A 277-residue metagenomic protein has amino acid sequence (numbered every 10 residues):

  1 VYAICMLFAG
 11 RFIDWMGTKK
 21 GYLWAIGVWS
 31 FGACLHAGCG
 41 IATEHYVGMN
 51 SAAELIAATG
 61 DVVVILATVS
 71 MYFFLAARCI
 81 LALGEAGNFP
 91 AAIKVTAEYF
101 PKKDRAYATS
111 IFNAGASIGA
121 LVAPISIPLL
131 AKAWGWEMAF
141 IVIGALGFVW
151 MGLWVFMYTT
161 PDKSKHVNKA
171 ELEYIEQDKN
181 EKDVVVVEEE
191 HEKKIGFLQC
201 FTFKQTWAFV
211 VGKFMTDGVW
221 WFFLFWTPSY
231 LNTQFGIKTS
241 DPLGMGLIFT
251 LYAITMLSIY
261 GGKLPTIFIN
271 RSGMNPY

Functional and structural regions predicted by a protein language model:
Y2-L7, A120-L121, Y252-Y260: Residue-level signature of mid-helix packing/kink "hotspots" within the transmembrane helices of 12-pass Major
C5-G17, S258-M274: Helix-to-loop junctions at the C-terminal end of transmembrane segments in multipass secondary transporters
F12-I13, S126-W134, L231-N232, P265-I269: Interfacial helix-cap and linker-helix signal at transmembrane-aqueous boundaries of multi-pass secondary transporters
G27-A67: C-terminal ends and interior cores of transmembrane alpha-helices in multi-pass membrane transporters/permeases
F73, A77-S117: Cytoplasmic helix-loop-helix junction between adjacent transmembrane helices in 12-TM secondary transporters
F112-K165: Helix-loop-helix hairpin linking two adjacent transmembrane segments in secondary transporters
D162-V210, Q234: Juxtamembrane intracellular "pre-TM" segments in multi-pass secondary transporters
F201-I259: Extracytoplasmic gate region of multi-pass secondary transporters
